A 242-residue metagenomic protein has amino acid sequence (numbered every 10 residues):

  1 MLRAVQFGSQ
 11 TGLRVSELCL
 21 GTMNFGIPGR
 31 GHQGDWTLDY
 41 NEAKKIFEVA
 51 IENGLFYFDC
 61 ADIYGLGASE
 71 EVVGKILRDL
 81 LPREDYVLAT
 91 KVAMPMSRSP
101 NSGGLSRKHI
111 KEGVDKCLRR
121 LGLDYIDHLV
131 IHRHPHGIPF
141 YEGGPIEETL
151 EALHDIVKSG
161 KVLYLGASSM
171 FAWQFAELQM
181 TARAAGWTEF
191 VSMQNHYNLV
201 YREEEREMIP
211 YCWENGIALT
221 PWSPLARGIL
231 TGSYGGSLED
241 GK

Functional and structural regions predicted by a protein language model:
M1-V87, K158: N-terminal binding-site loop/beta-alpha segment at the start of enzyme catalytic domains that lines or forms
L13-L18, G54-Y57, P82-Y86, L123-D127 (+4 more regions): Short, well-ordered coil/turn segments that N-cap beta-strands
L20, A43, A50, F58 (+9 more regions): Conserved, mostly hydrophobic/aromatic
G26-N41, M96-K111, H136-G144: Active-site mouth loops of central-metabolism enzymes
W36-A50, G104-L121, F175-M180: Short, acidic/polar
E84-S97, M193-H196: A short, structured active-site edge motif that brings together acidic residues
L118-Y141: Active-site groove signature of glycoside hydrolases
H134-K242: Beta/alpha (TIM)-barrel catalytic core signal, keyed to glycine-rich beta->alpha loops juxtaposed to Asp/Glu that bind
